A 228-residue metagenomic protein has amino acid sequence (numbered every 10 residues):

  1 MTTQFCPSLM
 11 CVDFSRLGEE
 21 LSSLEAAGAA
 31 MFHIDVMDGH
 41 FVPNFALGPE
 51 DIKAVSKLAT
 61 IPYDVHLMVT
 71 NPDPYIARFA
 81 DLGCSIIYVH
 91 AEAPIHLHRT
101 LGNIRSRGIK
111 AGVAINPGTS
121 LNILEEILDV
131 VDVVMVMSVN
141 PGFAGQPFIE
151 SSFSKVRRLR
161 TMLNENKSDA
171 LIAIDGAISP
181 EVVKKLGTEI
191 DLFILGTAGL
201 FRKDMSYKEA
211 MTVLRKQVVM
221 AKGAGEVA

Functional and structural regions predicted by a protein language model:
Q4-L9, F32-I34, Y63-L67, I87-V89 (+4 more regions): Hydrophobic faces of well-ordered beta-strands that scaffold small-molecule active sites in alpha/beta enzyme cores
L17, L24, D35, F79 (+6 more regions): Conserved, mostly hydrophobic/aromatic
F32-P49, A91, V139-P147: Glycine-rich, proline-tolerant flexible connector loops at the mouths of alpha/beta enzymes
F45-V65, N103-G112, S152-D169, L214-K222: Alpha-helix-loop-beta-strand connector modules within alpha/beta enzyme cores
D73-D81, T119-V130, I174-F193: Catalytic cores of alpha/beta
V89-I95, M135-P147, E189-M211: Glycine-rich phosphate-binding active-site loops on the catalytic face of alpha/beta enzymes
I104, L200-A228: C-terminal helical cap(s) of enzyme catalytic domains, especially alpha/beta-barrels
P117-E150: Histidine/lysine/aspartate-rich catalytic loop segments that bind and position anionic ligands
